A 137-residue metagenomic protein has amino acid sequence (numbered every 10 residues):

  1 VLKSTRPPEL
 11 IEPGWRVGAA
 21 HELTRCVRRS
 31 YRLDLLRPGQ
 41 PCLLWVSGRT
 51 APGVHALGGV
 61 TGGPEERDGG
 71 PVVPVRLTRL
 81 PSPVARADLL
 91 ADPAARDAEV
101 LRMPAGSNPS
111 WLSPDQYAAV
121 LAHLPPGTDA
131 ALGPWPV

Functional and structural regions predicted by a protein language model:
V1-P38, L112-V137: Compositionally biased, charged N-terminal/linker segments
P38-Q40, A56: Short beta-strand or tight-loop elements that sit immediately N-terminal to catalytic metal-binding acidic residues
Q40, A91-A94, A122: A ubiquitous, low-specificity "background" feature that marks scattered single residues across proteins without
V46-A51: Short, charged beta-turn/beta-strand-edge "cap" motif at the junction between a beta-strand and an adjacent loop
G53-V54, G59-Y117: Aromatic- and Lys/Arg-enriched surface recognition patch
